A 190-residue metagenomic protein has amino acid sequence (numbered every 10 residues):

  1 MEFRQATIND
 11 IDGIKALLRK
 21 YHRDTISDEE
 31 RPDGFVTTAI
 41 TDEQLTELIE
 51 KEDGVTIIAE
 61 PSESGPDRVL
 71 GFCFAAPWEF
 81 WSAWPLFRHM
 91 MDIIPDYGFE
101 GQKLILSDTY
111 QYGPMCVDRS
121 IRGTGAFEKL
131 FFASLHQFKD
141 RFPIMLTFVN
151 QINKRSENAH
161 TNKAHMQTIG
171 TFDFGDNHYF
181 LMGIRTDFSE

Functional and structural regions predicted by a protein language model:
E2-A16, S27: A short beta-loop-alpha structural element at the N-terminal edge of CoA-dependent acyl/N-acetyltransferase catalytic
H22-Q44: Conserved GNAT-fold acetyl-CoA-binding loop/helix
E43-I58, E79-P85, Q111: A short helix-loop-beta-strand connector motif used in the catalytic cores of GNAT acetyltransferases and, in some
F74-P114: Conserved acyl-donor/pantetheine-binding loop and adjacent beta-alpha core of acyl/acetyltransferases and related
D108-Y112, F138-N150: Conserved GNAT acetyl-CoA-binding A-motif
P114-V117, G123-Q137, N162: Conserved acetyl-CoA-binding loop-helix of GNAT-fold acetyltransferases
M115-R122, M145-E157: Conserved beta-strand-loop-alpha-helix junction that forms the acyl-donor binding cleft
Q151-G170: Conserved active-site alpha-helix within GNAT-family acetyltransferase domains
